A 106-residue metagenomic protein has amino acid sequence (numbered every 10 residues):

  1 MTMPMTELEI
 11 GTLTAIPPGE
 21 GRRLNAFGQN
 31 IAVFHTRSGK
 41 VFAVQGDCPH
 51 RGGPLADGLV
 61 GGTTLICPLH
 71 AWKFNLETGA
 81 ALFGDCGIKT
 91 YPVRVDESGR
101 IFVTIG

Functional and structural regions predicted by a protein language model:
M1-G62, L76, K89-G106: N-terminal pre-ligand scaffold of iron-sulfur
C48, C67-H70: Short cysteine clusters
G62-P68, A81-K89: Short cysteine/histidine-rich metal-coordination sites, predominantly Zn2+-binding motifs
